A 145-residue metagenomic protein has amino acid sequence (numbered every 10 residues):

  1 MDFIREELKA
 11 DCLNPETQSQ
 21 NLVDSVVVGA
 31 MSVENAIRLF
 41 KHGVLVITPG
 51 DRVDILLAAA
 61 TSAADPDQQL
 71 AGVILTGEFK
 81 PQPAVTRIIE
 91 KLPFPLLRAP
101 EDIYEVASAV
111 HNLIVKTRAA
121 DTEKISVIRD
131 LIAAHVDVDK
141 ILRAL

Functional and structural regions predicted by a protein language model:
M1-I37, H135-R143: Conserved catalytic and cofactor-binding micro-motifs that handle phosphate-bearing ligands or nucleotide cofactors
Q20, H42-G43: Glycine-centered loop/turn motifs
V33-R38, L45-V138, A144: Feature captures the catalytic cores and cofactor-binding loops of soluble hydro-lyases/lyases that act on carboxylate
